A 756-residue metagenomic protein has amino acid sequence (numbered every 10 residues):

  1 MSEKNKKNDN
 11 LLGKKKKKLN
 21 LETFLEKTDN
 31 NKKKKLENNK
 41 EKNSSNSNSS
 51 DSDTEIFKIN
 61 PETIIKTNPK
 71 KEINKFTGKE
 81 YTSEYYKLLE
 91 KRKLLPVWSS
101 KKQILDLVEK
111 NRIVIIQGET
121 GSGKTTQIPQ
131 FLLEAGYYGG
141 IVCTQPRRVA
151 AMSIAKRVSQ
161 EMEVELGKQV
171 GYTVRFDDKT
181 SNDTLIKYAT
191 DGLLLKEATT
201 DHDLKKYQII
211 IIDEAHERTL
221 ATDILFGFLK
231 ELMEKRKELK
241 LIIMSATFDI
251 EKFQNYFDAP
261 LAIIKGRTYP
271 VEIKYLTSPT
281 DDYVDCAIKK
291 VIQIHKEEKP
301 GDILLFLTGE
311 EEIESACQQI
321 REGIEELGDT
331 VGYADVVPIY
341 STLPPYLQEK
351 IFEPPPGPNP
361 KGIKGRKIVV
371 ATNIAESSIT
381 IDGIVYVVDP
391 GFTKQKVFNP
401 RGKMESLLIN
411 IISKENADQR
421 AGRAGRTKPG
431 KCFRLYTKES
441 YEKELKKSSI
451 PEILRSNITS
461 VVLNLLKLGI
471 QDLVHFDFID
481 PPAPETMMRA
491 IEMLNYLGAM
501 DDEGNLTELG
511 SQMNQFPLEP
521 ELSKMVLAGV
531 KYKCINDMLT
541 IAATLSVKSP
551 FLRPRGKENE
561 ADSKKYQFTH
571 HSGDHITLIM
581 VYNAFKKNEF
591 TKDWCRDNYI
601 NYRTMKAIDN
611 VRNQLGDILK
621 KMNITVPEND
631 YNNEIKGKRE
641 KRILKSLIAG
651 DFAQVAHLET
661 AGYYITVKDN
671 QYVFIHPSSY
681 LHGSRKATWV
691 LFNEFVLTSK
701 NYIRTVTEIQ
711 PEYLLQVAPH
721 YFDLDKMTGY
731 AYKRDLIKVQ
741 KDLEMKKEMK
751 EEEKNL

Functional and structural regions predicted by a protein language model:
S2-M525, G529-Y532, K565, R596 (+13 more regions): P-loop NTPase motor module signature
E326-G332, G357, D477, L552-V581: Non-catalytic helical/coil scaffold and regulatory linker elements that flank RecA-like P-loop NTPase motors
P520-A561: Leucine-rich, amphipathic alpha-helical/linker segments
K587-R603: N-terminal leader/propeptide and maturation segments of large enzyme subunits in energy/redox metabolism and hydrolases
F692: Phosphate-centric recognition/catalysis
K700-Q710, Y721-D723: Eukaryotic low-complexity, acidic/Ser/Thr/Pro-rich regulatory regions of large signaling scaffolds and adaptors
